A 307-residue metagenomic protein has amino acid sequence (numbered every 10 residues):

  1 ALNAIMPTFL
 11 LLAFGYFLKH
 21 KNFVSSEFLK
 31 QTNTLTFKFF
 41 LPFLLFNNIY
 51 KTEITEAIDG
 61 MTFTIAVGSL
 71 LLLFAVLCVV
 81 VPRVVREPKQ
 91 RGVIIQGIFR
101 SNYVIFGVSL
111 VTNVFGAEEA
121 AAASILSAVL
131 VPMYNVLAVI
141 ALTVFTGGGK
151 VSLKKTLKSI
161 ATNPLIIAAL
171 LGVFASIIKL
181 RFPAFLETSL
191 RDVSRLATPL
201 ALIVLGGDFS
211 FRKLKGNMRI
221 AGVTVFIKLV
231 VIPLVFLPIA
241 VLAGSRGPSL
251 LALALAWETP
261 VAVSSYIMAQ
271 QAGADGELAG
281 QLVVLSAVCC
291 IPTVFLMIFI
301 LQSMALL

Functional and structural regions predicted by a protein language model:
A1-L307: Alpha-helical transmembrane segments of multi-pass small-molecule/ion transporters
